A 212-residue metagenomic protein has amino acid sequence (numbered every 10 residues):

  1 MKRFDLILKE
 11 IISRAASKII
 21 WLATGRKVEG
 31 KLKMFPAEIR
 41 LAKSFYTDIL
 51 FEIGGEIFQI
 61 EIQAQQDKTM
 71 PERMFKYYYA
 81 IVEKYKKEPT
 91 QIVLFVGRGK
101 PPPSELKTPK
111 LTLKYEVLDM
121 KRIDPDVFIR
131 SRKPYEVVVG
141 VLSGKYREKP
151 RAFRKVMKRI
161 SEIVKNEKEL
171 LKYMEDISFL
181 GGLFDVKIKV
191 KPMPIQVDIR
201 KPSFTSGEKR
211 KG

Functional and structural regions predicted by a protein language model:
M1-Y135: Accessory alpha/beta interaction modules
K2-R3, F128-V137, D198-K211: Secondary-structure junction/capping motif
F4-I11, V141-E148, S161-K168: A general boundary/transition motif marking the beginning of the first structured unit of a protein
G25-E29, K84, S143-K149, G182-M193: Short helix-capping/linker segments at secondary-structure and domain boundaries
E52-Q65, P150-G212: Short, charged alpha-helical interaction segments and adjacent helix-coil junctions
V82, G140-S143, S203: Juxtamembrane helix-loop transition sites at the ends of transmembrane segments in multi-pass membrane proteins
D126-E136, Y146-R147, I163-M174: Structural motif
V138-V139, I177: Short alpha-helical scaffolding segments that buttress acidic/His motifs in well-ordered protein cores
